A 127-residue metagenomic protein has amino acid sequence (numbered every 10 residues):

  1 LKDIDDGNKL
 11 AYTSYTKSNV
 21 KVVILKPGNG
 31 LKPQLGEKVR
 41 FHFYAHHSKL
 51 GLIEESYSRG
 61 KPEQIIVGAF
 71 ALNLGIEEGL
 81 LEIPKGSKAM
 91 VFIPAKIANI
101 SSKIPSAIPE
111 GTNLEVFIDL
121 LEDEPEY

Functional and structural regions predicted by a protein language model:
L1-Y127: Cross-family detector of peptidyl-prolyl cis-trans isomerase
